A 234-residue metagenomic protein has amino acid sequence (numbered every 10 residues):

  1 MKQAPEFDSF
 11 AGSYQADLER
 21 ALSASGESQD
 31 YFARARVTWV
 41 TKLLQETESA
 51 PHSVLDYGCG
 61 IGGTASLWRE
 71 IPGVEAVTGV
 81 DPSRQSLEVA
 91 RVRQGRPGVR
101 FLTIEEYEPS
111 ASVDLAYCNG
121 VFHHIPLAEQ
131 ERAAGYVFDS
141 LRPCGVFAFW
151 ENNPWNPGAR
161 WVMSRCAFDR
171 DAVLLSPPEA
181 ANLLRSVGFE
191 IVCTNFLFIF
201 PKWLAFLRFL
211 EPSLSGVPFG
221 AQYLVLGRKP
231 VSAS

Functional and structural regions predicted by a protein language model:
M1-A21: N-terminal, positively charged/glycine-rich alpha-helical extensions of SAM-dependent methyltransferases
F32-A50, L67: Conserved alpha-helix/loop element of class I SAM-dependent methyltransferases that forms part of the SAM/SAH-binding
G63-E106: Class I SAM-dependent methyltransferase SAM/SAH-binding core
Y117: A conserved beta-strand element that flanks and buttresses the S-adenosyl-L-methionine
E131-P143: A short glycine-rich, Lys/Arg-flanked "PGG" loop and its adjoining helix->strand segment in the class I
C144-E151: Conserved beta-strand signature within the Rossmann-like core of class I S-adenosyl-L-methionine
N153-R170: Short, glycine-/aromatic-enriched active-site segment of Class I SAM-dependent methyltransferases
V173-G188, T194: Short alpha-helix
